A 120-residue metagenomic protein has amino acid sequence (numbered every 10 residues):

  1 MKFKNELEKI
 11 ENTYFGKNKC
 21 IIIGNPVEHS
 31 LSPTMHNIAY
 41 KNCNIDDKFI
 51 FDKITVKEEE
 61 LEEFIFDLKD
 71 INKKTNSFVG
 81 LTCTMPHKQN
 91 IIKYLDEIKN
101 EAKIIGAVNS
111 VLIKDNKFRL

Functional and structural regions predicted by a protein language model:
M1-T13: Short N-terminal or domain-adjacent regulatory/targeting segments
Y14-L120: Phosphate/diphosphate ligand-binding glycine-rich loop within oxidoreductases
